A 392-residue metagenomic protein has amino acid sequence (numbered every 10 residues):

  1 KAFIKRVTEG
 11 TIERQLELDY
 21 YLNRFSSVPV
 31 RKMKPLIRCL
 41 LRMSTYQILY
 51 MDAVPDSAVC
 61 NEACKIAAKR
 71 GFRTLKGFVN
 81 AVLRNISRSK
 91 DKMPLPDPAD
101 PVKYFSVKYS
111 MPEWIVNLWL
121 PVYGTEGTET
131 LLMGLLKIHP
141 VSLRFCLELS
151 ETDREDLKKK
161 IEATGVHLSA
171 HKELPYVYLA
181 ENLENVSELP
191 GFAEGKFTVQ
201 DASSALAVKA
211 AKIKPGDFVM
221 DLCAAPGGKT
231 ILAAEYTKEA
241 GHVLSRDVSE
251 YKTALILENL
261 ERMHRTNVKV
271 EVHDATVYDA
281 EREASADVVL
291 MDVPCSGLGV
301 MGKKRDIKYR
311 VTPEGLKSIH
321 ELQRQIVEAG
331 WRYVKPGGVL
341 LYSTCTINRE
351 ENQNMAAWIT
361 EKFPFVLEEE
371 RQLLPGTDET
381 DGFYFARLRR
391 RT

Functional and structural regions predicted by a protein language model:
K1-T392: S-adenosylmethionine
